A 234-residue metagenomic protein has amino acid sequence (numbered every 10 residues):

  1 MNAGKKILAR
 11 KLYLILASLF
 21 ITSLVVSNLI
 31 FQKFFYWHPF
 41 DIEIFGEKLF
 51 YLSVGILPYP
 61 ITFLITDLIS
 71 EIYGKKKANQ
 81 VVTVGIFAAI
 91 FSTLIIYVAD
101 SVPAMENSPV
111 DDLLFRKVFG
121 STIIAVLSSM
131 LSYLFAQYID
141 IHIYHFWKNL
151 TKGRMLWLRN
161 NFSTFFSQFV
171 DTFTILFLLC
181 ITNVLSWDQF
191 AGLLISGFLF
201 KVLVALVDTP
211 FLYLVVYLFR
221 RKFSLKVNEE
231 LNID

Functional and structural regions predicted by a protein language model:
N2-S18: N-terminal membrane topogenic signal
I21-W37: Alpha-helical transmembrane segments of multi-pass membrane proteins
L57-L68: Central hydrophobic cores of alpha-helical transmembrane segments in multi-pass inner-membrane proteins across all
G85-I86, L134, W157-F169, L194-K201: Transmembrane helix-bundle signature of multi-pass membrane transporters/permeases
A89-S108, S129, Y133, Q137: Transmembrane alpha-helix/helix-exit interface in multi-pass inner-membrane proteins
V98-I124: Membrane-interface interhelical connector segments
W147-N160: Membrane interface segments of multi-pass transport proteins and intramembrane proteases
L218-D234: Short, highly charged, low-complexity non-transmembrane loops/tails of multi-pass membrane proteins
